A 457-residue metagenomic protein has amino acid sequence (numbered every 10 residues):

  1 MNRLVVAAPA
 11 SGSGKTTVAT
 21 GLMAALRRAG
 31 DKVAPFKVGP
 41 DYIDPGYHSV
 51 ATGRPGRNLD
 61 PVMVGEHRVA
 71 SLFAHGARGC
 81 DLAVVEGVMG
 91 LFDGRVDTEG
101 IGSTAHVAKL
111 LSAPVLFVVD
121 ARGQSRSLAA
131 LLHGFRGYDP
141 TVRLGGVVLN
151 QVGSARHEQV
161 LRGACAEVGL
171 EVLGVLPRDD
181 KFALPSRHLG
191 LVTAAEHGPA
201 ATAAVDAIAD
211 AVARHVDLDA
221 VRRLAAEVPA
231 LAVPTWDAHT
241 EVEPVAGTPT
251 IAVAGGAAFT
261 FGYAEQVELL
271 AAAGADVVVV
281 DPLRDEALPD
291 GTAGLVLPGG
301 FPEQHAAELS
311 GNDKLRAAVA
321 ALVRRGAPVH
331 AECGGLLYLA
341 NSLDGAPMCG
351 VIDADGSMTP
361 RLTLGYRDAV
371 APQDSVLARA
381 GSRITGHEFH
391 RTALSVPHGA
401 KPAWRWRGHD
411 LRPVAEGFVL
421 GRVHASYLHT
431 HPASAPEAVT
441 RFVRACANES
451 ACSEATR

Functional and structural regions predicted by a protein language model:
N2-T17, M23-L111, V115, V119-G146 (+1 more regions): ATP-dependent carboxylate-amine ligase catalytic core
V5, V84-E86, L116, V148 (+3 more regions): Structural motif
K37-V38, V172-D180, D276-R284: Beta-strand->loop->alpha-helix junctions that form or flank phosphate-binding loops in nucleotide-handling enzymes
A108, P244-G247, T260-L269, D276 (+2 more regions): C-terminal and late-domain segments of enzyme folds
S125-E243: Internal gly/pro-rich beta-alpha loop/helix module that stabilizes soluble enzyme cofactors or their anionic handles
E196-T248, V253-F261, R422-R457: Acyltransferase
G247-G311, A317-R324: Phosphate-binding active sites in nucleotide-utilizing proteins
P302-L377: Cysteine-nucleophile active-site neighborhood
